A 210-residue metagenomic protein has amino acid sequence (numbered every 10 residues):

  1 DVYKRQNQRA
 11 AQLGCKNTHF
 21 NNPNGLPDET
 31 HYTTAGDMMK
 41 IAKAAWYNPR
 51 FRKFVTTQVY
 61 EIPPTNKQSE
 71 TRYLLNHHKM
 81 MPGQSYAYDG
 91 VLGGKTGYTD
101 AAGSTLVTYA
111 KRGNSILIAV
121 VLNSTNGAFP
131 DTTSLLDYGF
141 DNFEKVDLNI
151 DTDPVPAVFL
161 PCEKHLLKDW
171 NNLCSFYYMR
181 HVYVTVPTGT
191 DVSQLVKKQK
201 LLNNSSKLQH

Functional and structural regions predicted by a protein language model:
V2-Y3: Short, small-residue-biased leader/transition segments that mark boundaries at the very start of proteins
N7-C15: Glycine-rich, acidic and aromatic/proline-enriched surface loops and short helix-turn segments that act as binding
C15-H19, E29-H210: Domain-terminus/edge residues, biased toward the C-terminal soluble/receptor-binding domains of extracytoplasmic
N22-N24: Diglycine-centered glycine-rich loop/turn motifs
